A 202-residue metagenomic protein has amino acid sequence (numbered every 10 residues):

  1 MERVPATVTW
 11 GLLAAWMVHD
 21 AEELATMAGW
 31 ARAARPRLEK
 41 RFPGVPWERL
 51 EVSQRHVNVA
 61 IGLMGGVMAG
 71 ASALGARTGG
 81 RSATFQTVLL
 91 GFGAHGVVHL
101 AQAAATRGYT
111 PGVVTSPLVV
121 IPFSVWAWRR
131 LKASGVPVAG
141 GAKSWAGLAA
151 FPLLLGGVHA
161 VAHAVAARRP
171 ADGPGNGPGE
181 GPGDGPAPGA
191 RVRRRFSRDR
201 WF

Functional and structural regions predicted by a protein language model:
M1-F202: Short amphipathic, positively biased membrane-proximal segments that drive organelle/inner-membrane targeting
